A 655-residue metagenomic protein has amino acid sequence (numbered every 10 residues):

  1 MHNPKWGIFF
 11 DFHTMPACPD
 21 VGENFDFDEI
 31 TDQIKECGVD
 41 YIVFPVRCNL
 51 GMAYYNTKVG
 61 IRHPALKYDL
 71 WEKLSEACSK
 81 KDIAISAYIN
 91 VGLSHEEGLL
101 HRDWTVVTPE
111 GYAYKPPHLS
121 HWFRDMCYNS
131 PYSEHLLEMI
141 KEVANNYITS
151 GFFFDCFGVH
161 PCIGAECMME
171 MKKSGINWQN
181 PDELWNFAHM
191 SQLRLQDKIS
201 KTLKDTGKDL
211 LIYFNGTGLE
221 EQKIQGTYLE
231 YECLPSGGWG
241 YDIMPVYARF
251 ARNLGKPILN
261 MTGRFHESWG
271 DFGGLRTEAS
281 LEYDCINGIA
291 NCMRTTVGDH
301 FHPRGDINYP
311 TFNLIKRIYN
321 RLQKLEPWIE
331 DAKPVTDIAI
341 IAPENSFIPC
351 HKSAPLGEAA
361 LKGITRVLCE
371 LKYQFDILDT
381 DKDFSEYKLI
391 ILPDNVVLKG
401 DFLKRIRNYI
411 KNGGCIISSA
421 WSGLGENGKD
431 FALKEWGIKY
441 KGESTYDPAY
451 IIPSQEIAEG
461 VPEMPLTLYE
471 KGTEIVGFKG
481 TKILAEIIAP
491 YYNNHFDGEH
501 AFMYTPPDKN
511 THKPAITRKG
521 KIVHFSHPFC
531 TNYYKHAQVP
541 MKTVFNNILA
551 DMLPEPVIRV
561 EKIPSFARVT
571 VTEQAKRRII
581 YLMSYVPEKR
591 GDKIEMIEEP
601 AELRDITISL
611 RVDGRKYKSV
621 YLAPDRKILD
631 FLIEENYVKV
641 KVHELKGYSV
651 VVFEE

Functional and structural regions predicted by a protein language model:
M1-C18, E110-F123, L254-W269: N-terminal small/glycine-rich loop or linker at the start of catalytic domains across soluble metabolic enzymes
M1-M52, K81-I83: N-terminal structural segment of carbohydrate-active enzymes
H2-P4, Q33, Y41, P64 (+7 more regions): Carbohydrate-binding surfaces of carbohydrate-active enzymes
H13-F25, H121-H135, W269-E278: Active-site mouth loops of central-metabolism enzymes
C18, A87, V91-Y147, W185 (+1 more regions): Active-site-adjacent "subsite" loops/lids of carbohydrate-active enzymes
P19-D20, Y54, N90, E96-L100 (+5 more regions): Short, solvent-exposed loop/turn and secondary-structure capping segments
K35-L70, L93-P109, P116-L119, P131 (+6 more regions): Aromatic-lined carbohydrate-binding/catalytic grooves of carbohydrate-active enzymes
F154-F157, G298-D299: Short acidic/histidine-rich active-site segments
